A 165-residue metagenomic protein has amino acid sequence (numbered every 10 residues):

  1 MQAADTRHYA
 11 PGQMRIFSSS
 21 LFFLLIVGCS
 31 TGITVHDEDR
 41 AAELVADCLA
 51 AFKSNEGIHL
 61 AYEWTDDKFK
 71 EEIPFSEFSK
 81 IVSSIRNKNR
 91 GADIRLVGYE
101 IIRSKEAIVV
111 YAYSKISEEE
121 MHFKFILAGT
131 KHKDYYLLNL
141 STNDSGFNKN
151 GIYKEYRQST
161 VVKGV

Functional and structural regions predicted by a protein language model:
Q2, M14-R15, S30: N-terminal hydrophobic targeting signals that begin at the initiator methionine
R7, P11-S18: Positively charged n-region of N-terminal signal peptides that target proteins for export
S18-G28: Bacterial N-terminal signal peptides
C29-S54: Short, low-complexity N-terminal intrinsically disordered segments enriched in polar/charged residues
E43, H59-A107: Short solvent-exposed beta->alpha transition segments
I58-H59, E119: Primarily extracytoplasmic ectodomains and periplasmic/lumenal surface modules that are beta-strand-rich
I102-V165: Exposed beta-sheet edge and beta->alpha loop/turn motif
